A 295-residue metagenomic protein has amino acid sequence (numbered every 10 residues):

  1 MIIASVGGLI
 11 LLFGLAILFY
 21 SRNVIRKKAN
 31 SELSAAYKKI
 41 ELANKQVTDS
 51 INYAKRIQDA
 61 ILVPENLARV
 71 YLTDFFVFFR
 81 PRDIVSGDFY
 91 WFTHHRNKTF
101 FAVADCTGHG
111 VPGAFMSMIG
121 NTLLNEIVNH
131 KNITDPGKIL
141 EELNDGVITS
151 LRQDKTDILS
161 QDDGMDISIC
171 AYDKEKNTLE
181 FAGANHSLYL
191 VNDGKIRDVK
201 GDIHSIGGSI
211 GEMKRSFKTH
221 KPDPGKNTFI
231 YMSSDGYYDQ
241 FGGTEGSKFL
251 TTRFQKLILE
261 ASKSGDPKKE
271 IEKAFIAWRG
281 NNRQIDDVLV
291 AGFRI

Functional and structural regions predicted by a protein language model:
M1-L33: Alpha-helical transmembrane signal-anchor helices
V6, E32, S117, G243-T252: Composition- and surface-driven signal marking solvent-exposed, interaction-prone regions in large proteins
Y20, E41-K45, S262: Generic amphipathic alpha-helical segments used as scaffolds and interaction surfaces in large, multi-domain proteins
K27, G110-V111, Q240-F241: Charged alpha-helical signal-transmission linkers that cap and connect PAS-family sensory domains
S31, A35-K38, L42, K138-E141 (+4 more regions): Replace "anionic and nucleotidyl ligands
A35-I230, N282-I295: … and, occasionally, acidic/histidine-rich disordered N-termini of signaling adaptors
D223-M232, Y237-I295: C-terminal catalytic subdomain
